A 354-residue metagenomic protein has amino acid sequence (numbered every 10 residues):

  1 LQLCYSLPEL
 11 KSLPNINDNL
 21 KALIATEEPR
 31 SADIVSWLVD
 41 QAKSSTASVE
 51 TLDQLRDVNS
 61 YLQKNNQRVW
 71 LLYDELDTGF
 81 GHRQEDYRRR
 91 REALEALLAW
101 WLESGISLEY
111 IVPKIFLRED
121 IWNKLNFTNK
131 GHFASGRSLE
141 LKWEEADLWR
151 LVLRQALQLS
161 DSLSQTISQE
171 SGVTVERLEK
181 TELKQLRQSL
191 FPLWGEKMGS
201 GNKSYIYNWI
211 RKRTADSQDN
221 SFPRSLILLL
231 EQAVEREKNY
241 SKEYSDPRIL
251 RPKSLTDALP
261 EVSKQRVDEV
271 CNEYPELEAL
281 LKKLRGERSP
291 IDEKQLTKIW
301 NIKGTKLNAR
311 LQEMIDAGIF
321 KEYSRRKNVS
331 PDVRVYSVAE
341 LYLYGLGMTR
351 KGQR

Functional and structural regions predicted by a protein language model:
L1-I34, G131-F133, R137, E144-L157 (+3 more regions): Extended charged low-complexity segments that act as oligomerization/scaffolding linkers
L1-W70, G79, E85-Y87: P-loop NTPase nucleotide-binding core
Q2, A96, L151-R154, Q232 (+1 more regions): Amphipathic alpha-helical segments that form well-ordered structural scaffolds and often line/cohere around active
C4-P29, Q169-L193, P252-L259: Amphipathic alpha-helical surface "interface" segments used for docking/oligomerization or membrane association within
K11, N15, P29, T46-D53 (+7 more regions): Alpha-helix boundary/N-cap detector
T26-E50, R91-W101, S162-V175, P223 (+1 more regions): Charged, low-complexity, helix/coiled-coil-prone segments
A47, S107, Q188-R354: C-terminal leucine-rich, beta-strand-based interaction scaffolds used for sensing/assembly
D57-Q63, Q67-W70, L76-K203: The catalytic "switch" region of P-loop NTPases
